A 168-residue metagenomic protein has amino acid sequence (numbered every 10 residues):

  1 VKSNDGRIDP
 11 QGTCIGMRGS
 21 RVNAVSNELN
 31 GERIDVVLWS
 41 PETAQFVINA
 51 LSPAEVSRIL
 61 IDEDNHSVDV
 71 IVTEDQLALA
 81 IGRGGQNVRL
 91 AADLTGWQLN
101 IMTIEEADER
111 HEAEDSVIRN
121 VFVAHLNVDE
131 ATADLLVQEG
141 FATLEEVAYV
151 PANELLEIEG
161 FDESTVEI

Functional and structural regions predicted by a protein language model:
V1-I168: RNA-contacting regions in translation and RNA-metabolism proteins, encompassing KH/S1 modules where present
